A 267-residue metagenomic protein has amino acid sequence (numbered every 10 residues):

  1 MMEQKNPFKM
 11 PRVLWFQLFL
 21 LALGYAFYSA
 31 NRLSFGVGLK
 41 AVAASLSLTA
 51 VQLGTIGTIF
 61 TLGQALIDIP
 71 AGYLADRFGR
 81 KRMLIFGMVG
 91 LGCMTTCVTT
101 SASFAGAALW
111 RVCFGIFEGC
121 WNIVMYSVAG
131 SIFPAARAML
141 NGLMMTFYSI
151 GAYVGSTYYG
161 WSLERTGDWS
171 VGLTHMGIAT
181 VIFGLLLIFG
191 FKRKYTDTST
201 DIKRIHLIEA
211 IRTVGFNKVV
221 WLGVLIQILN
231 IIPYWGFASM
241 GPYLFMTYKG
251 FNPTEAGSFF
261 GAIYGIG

Functional and structural regions predicted by a protein language model:
M2-M10, Y195-G223: Juxtamembrane intracellular "pre-TM" segments in multi-pass secondary transporters
L33, T61-I69, G119, A152-Y153 (+1 more regions): Residue-level signature of mid-helix packing/kink "hotspots" within the transmembrane helices of 12-pass Major
F35-G36, V219-G265: Extracytoplasmic gate region of multi-pass secondary transporters
S47, G79, T100-G106, P134: Helix-breaking motifs and short loop linkers at transmembrane-helix boundaries and internal kinks in secondary membrane
L66-A102: Conserved MFS/SLC helix-loop-helix module at the cytosolic interface between two early adjacent transmembrane helices
M94, A105-F114: Paired small-residue
W110-Y148: Cytoplasmic helix-loop-helix junction between adjacent transmembrane helices in 12-TM secondary transporters
L143-F191: Helix-loop-helix hairpin linking two adjacent transmembrane segments in secondary transporters
